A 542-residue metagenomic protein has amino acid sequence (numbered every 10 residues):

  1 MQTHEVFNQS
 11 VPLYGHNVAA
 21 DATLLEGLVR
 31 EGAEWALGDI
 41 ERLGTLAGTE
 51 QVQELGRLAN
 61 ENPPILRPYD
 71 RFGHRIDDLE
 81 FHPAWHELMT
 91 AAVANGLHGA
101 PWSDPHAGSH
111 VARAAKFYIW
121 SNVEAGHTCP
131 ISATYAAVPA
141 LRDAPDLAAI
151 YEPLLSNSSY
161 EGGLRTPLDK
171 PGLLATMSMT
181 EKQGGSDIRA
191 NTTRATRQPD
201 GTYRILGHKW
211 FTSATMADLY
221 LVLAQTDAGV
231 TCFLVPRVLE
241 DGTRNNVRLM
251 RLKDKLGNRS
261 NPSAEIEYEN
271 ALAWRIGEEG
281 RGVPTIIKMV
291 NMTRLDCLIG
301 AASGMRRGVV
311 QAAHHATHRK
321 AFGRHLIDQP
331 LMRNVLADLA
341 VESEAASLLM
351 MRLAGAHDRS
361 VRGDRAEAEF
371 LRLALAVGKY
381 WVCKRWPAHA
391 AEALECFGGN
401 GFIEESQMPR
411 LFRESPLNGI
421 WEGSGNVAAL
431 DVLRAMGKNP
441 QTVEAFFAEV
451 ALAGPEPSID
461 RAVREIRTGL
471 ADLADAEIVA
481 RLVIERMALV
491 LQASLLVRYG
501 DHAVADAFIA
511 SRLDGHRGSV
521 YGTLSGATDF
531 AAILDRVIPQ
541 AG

Functional and structural regions predicted by a protein language model:
M1-H106, A125, I538-G542: Extended, charge-enriched "interface" segments that sit outside catalytic cores
D77-L164, T212-A214, E414, W421 (+1 more regions): Internal helix-loop-helix
T202, L206-N246: A short core secondary-structure module
D241, E265-T293, V310-I327, P440 (+1 more regions): A glycine-rich, basic-preceded beta-loop-alpha segment at the flavin cofactor/substrate interface of flavin-utilizing
T243-E269: Flexible, small-/acidic-enriched active-site or ligand-binding loops
E344-K379, L394-E395, R467-A480, I484: C-terminal helix-coil-helix/basic helical segment that borders enzyme active sites and/or dimer interfaces and provides
L411, S415-P455, I484-Q492, G500: C-terminal catalytic subdomain
E449-G542: C-terminal amphipathic alpha-helical interaction region
